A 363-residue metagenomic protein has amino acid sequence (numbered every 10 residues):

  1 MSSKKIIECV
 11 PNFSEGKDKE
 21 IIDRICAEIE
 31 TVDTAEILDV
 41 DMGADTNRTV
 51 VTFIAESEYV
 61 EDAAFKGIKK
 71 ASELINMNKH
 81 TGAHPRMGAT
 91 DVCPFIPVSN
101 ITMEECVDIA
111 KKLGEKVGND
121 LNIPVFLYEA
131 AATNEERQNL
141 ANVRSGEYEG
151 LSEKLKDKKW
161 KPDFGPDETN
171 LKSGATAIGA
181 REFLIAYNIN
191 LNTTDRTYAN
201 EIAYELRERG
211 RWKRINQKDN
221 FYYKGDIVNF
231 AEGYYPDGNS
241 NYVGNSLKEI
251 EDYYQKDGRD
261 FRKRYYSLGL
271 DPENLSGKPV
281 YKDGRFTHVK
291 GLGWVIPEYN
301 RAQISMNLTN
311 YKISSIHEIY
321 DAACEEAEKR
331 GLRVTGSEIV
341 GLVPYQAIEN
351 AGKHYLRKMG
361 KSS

Functional and structural regions predicted by a protein language model:
S2-S363: Long, contiguous binding/interaction regions
